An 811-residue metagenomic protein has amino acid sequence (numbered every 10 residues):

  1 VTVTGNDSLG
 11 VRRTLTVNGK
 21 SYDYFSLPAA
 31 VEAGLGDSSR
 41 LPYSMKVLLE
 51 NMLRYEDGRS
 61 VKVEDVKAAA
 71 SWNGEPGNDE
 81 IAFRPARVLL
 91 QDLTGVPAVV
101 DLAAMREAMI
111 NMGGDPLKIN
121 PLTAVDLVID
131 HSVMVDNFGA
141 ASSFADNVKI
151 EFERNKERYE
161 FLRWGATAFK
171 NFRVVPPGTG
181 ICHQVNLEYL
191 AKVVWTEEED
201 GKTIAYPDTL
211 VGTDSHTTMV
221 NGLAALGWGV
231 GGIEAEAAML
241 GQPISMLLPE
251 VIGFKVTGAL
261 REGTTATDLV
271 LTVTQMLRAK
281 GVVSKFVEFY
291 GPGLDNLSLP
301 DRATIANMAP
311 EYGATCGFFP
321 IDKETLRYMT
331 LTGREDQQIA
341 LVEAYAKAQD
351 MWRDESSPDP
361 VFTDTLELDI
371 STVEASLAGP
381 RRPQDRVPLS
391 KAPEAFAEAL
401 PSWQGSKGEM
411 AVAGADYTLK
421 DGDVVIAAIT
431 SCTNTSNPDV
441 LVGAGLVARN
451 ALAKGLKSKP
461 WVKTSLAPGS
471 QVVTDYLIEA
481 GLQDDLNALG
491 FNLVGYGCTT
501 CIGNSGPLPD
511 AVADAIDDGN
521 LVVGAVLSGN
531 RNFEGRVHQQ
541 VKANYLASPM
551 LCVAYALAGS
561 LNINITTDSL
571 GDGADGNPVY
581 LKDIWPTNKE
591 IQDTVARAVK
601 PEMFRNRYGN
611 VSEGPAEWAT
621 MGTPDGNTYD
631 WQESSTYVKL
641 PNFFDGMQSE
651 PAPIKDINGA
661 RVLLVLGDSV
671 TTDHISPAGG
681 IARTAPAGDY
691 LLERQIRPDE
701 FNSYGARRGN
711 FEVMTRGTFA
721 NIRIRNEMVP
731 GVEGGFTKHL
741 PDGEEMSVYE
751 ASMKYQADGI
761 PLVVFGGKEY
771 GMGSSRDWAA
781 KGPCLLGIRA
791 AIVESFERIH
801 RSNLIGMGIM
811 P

Functional and structural regions predicted by a protein language model:
V1-R87, D126, E617, P624-G626 (+2 more regions): Acidic/polar, glycine-rich intrinsically disordered N-terminal extensions of enzymes
T2-K20, T363-L366, I370-L377, P651-G659: Short acidic, Pro/Gly- and aromatic-enriched capping/linker segments at domain boundaries
L9, R13-L15, Q384, N504-P811: Cytosolic catalytic domains that perform sulfur/thiol-centered chemistry
N18, F25-L27, Q91, V128-D130 (+30 more regions): Generic beta-strand/beta-sheet core signal
D57-A259, A266-L271, A375-A378, A397-F491 (+9 more regions): Long, structured ligand/cofactor-binding scaffold of large enzymes
R84, A98, L102-R158, E288-F289 (+5 more regions): Terminal amphipathic helices with adjacent charged low-complexity linkers/tails
E197-R353, V442, A448-P460, N492-R607 (+1 more regions): Mobile "lid/hinge" segments at catalytic clefts and subdomain interfaces of large enzymes
H216-N221, R302, N437-V440, M772-K781 (+1 more regions): Short glycine/serine/threonine-rich phosphate/pyrophosphate-binding segments that cradle anionic phosphate groups
